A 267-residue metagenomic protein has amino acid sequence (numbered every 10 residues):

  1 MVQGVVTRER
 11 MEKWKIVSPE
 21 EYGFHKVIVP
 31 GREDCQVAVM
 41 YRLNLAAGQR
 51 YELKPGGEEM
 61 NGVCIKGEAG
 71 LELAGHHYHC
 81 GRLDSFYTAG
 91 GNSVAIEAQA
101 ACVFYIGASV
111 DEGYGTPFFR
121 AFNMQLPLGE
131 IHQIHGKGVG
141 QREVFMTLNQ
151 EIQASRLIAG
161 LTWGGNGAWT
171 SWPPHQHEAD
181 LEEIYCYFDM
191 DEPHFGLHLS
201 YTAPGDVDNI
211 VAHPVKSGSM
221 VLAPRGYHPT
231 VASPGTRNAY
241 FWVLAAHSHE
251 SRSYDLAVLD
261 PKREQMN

Functional and structural regions predicted by a protein language model:
V2-E52, E59-C64, P261-N267: Hydrophobic, proline/glycine-rich low-complexity stretches
P19-R50, V139-E183: A short glycine-rich, His/Asp/Glu-containing loop-to-beta-strand
R32, V39-I106: Extended, compositionally biased flexible segments
Y51-L53, L71-E72, C80, T88 (+6 more regions): Short beta-strand His + acidic residue motifs that chelate non-heme Fe in jelly-roll/DSBH and cupin folds
L53-A74, A179-S217: Glycine- and acidic-residue-biased ligand/ion/polar-headgroup-sensing regions
L73-S93, P204-R225, T230: Short acidic-glycine-tyrosine-enriched beta hairpin
A98, I106-V110, M146-N149, G160-N166 (+2 more regions): Short, structured patches in soluble enzyme cores that scaffold and shape functional sites
C102-E143, L199, P234, F241-N267: Double-stranded beta-helix
